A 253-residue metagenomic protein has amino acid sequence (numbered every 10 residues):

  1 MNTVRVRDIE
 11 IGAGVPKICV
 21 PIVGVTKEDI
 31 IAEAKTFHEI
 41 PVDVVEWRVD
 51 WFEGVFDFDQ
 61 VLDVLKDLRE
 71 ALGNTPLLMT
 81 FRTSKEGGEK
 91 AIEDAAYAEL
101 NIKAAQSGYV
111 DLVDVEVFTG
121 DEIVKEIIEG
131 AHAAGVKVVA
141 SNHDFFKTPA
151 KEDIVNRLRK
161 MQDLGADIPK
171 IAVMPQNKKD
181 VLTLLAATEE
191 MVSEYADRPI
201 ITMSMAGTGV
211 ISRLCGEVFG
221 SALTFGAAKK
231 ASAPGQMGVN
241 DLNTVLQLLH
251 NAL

Functional and structural regions predicted by a protein language model:
M1-E10, N251-L253: Short, Lys/Arg-enriched, disordered terminal segments
M1-R5, Q60-V61, T183-L184, A206-G207: Short amphipathic alpha-helical surface micro-motifs
N2-V4, G12-A133, H143-K147: Active-site beta->alpha loop and helix N-cap motifs at the rims of alpha/beta catalytic domains
R5-R7, R48, R69, R82 (+3 more regions): Arginine residue identity/basic-tract feature
I9-G14, E70, A105-S107, Q162-D163 (+2 more regions): Solvent-exposed alpha-helices and their adjacent loops that cap or buttress functional pockets in soluble metabolic
L112, V117-L253: Catalytic alpha/beta core domains of metabolic enzymes, predominantly
